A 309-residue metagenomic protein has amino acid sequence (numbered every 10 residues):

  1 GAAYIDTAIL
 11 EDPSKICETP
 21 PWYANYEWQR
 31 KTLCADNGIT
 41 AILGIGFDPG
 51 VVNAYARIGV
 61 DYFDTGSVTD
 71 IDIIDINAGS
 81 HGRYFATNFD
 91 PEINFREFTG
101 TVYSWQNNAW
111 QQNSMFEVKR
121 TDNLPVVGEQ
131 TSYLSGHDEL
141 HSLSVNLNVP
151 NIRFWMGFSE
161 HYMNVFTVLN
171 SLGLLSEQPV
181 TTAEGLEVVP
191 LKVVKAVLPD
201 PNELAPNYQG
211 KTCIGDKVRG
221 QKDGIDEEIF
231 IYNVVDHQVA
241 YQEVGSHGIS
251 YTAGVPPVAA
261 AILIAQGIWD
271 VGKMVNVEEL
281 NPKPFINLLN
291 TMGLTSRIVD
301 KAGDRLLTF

Functional and structural regions predicted by a protein language model:
A2, T7-I39: Rossmann-fold NAD(P)-binding glycine/threonine-rich loop
Y4, L10-I16, D48-G50, I74-H81: Short gly/pro/ser/thr-enriched loop/turn and capping motifs at secondary-structure boundaries
C17, I42-F47, V126-S132: Flexible, glycine/proline-enriched loop segments at strand-loop-helix junctions that form or flank small-ligand binding
C17-A24, A54-A56, N164-T167, N281 (+1 more regions): Short secondary-structure transition/capping segments
Y23-E27, P49-V52, A253, P257: Conserved donor sugar-nucleotide recognition element shared by glycan-biosynthetic enzymes
Q29-I76, A261: Adenosine-phosphate binding glycine-rich loop
D61-F309: C-terminal catalytic/substrate-binding lobe primarily of soluble NAD(P)-dependent oxidoreductases
